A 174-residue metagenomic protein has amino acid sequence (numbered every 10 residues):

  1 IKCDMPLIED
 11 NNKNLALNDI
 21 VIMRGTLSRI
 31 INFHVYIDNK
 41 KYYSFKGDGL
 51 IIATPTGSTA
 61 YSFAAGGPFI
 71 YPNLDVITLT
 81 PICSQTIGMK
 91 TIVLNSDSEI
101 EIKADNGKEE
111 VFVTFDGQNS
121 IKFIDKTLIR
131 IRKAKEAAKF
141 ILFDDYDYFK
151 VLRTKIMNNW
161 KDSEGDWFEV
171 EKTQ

Functional and structural regions predicted by a protein language model:
I1, P6-D10, L79, I92-V93 (+2 more regions): Generic preference for hydrophobic/aromatic residues in regular secondary structure cores
I1-D48: Catalytic core of DAGKc-family lipid kinases
I1-M5, L15-N18, F33, S58-S62 (+3 more regions): Short amphipathic alpha-helical surface micro-motifs
D4-P6, A16, R29-I31, K46-G47 (+6 more regions): A generic structural signal for well-ordered coil/turn residues at beta-strand boundaries that shape enzyme active-site
K13, V35-D38, S62, D75 (+4 more regions): Preference for short coil/turn "hinge" residues that link or interrupt alpha-helices
N14-L15, D19, F33-H34, Y43 (+5 more regions): Structural motif
I22, L27, I37-K41, K90-Q174: ATP/nucleoside-binding phosphotransfer catalytic cores, i.e., glycine-rich phosphate-binding loops
S44-G47, I52-G88: Gly/Ser/Thr-rich active-site loops/lids in small-molecule metabolic enzymes that frequently grip phosphoryl groups
